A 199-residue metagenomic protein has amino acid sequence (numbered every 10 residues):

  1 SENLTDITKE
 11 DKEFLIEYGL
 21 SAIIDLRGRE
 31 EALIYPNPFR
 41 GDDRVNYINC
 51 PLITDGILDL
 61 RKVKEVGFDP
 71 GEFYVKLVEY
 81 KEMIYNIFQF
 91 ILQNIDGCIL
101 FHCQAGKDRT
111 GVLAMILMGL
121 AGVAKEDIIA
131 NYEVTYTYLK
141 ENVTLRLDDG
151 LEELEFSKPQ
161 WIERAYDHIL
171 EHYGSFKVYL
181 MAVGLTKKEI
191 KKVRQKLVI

Functional and structural regions predicted by a protein language model:
S1-L100, L113-I199: Cys-dependent protein tyrosine phosphatase-like superfamily
A105, R109-T110: Ser/Thr-glycine-rich phosphate-binding loops at phosphate-binding pockets of nucleotides, nucleotide cofactors
